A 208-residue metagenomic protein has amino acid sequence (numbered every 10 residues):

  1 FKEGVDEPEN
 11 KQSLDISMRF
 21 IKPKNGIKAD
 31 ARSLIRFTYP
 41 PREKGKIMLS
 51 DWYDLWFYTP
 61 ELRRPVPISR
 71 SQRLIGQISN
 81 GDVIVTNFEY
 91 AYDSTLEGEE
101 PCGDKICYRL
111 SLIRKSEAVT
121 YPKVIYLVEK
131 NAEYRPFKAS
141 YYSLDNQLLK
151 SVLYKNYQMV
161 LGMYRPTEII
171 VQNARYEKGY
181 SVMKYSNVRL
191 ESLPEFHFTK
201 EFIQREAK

Functional and structural regions predicted by a protein language model:
F1-E61: N-terminal mature ectodomain segment of secretory-pathway/periplasmic proteins
K11-S13, V85-E97, N146-S151: A short, amphipathic edge element
D15-K24, T95-P101, K155-Y157: Short amphipathic beta-strand and strand-loop transition segments with alternating hydrophobic
P41-Y90: Surface-exposed, polar helix/loop patches in the mature regions of secreted/periplasmic/lumenal proteins that form
D54, Y58, R64-I68, V83 (+1 more regions): Gly/Pro-enriched, hydrophobic low-complexity segments that function as extracytoplasmic propeptides/linkers
R70-I78, D93, S192-F202: C-terminal partner/receptor-binding element of secreted or periplasmic proteins
N80, F88, D93-R109: Glycine- and acidic-residue-rich phosphate-binding/metal-coordinating active-site segment common to enzymes that handle
A207-K208: Short, solvent-exposed mixed-charge patches
